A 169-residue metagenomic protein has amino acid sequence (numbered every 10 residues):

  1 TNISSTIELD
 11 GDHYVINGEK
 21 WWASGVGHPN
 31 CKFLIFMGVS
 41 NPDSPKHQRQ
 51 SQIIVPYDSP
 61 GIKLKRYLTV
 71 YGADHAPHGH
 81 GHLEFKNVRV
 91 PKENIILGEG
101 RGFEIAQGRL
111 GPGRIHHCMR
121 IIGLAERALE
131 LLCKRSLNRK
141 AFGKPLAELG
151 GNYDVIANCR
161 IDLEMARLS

Functional and structural regions predicted by a protein language model:
T1-I3, K32, P60, G81 (+1 more regions): Short beta-strand or tight-loop elements that sit immediately N-terminal to catalytic metal-binding acidic residues
S5-E8: A structural signal for short hydrophobic beta-strand segments in well-ordered beta-sheet cores
D12-H13, N17-K65: A short core secondary-structure module
K63-M165: Glycine-rich beta->alpha junctions and the first turn(s) of the following alpha-helix
S169: A contiguous, well-structured pocket-lining segment that forms one wall/lid of small-molecule binding clefts in soluble
